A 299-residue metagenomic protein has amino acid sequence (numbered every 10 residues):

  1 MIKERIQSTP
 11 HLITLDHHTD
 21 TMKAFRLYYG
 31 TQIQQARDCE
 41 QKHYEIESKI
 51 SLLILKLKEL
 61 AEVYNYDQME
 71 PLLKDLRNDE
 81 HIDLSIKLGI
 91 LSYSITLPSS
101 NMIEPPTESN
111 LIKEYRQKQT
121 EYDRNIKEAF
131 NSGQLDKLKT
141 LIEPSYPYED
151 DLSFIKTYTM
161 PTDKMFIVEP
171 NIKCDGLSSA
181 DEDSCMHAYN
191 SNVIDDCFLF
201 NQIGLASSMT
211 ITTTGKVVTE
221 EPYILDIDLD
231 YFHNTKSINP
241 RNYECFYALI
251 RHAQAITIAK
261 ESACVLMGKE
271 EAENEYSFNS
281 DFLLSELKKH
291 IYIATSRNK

Functional and structural regions predicted by a protein language model:
M1-H11, D38, K42-L84, I90-I95 (+2 more regions): Catalytic cores of soluble, metal-dependent hydrolases
L12-A24: Long, hydrophobic, well-ordered secondary-structure blocks that form the structural core and pocket-lining surfaces
A24-Y28, T107-N110: Short aromatic-enriched loop/helix-cap "lid" or pocket-rim segments at secondary-structure transitions that line
F25-D38: Acceptor-binding helix/loop patch of EC 2.4 sugar-transfer enzymes, predominantly nucleotide-sugar-dependent
